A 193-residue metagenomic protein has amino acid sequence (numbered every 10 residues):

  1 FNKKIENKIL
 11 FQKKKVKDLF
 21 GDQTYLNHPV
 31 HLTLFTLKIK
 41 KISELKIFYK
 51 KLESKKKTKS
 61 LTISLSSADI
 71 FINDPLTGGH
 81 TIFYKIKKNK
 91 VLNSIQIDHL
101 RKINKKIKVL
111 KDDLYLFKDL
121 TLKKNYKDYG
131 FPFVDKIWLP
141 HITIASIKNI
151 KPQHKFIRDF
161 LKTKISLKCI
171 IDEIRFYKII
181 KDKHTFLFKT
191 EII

Functional and structural regions predicted by a protein language model:
F1-L65, I70-P75, N89-I170, T185-I193: Basic, often amphipathic N-terminal segments
L76-H80: Acidic/polar active-site rim loop that often engages polyanionic ligands
T81-N89: Short histidine-centered catalytic/ligand-binding loop motif
I179-I180, H184: Acidic/polar low-complexity flexible segments
